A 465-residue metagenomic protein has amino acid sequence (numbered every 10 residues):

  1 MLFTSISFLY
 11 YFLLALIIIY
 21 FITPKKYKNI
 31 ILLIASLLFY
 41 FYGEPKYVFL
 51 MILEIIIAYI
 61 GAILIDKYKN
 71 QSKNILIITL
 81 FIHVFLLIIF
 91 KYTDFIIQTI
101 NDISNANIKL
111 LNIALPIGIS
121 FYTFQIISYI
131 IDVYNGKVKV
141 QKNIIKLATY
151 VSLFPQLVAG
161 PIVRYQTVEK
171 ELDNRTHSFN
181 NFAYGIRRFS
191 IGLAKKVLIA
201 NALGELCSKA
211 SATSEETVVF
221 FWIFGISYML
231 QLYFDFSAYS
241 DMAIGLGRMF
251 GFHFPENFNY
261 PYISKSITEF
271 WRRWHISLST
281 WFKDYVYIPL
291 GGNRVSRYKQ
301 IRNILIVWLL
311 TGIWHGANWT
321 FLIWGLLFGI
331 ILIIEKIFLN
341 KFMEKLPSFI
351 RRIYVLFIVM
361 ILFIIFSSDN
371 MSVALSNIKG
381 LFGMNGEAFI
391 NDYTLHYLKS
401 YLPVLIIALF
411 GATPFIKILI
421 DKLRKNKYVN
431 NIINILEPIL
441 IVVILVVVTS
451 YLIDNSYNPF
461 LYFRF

Functional and structural regions predicted by a protein language model:
M1-R464: Membrane-embedded transmembrane alpha-helical bundles that form the catalytic cores of multi-pass lipid-modifying
